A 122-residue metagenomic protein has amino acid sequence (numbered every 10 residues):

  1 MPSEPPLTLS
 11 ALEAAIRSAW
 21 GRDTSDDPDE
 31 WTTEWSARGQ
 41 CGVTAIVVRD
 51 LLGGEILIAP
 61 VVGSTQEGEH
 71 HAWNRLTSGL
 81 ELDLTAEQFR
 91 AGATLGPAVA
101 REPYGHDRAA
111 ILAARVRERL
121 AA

Functional and structural regions predicted by a protein language model:
M1-A122: A structural boundary/capping signal
